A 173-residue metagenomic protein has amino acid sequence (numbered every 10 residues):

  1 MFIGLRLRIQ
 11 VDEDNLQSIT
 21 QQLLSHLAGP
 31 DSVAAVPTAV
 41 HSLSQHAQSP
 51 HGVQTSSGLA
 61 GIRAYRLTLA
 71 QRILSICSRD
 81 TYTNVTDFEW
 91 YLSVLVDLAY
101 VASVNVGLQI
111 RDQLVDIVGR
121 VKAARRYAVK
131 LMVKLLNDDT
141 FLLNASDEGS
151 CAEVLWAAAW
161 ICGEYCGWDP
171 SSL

Functional and structural regions predicted by a protein language model:
M1-L173: Extended alpha-solenoid helical-repeat scaffolds
